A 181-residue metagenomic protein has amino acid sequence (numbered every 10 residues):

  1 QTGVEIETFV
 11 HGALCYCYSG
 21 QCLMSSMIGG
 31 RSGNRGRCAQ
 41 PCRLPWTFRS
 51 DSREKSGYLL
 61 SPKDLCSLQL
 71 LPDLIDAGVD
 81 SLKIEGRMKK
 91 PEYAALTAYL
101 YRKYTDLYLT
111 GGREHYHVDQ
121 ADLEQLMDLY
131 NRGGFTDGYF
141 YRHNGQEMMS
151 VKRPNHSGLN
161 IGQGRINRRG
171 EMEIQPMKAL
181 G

Functional and structural regions predicted by a protein language model:
Q1-G181: Surface-exposed amphipathic alpha-helical tracts and adjacent flexible/coil segments at the periphery of soluble enzymes
